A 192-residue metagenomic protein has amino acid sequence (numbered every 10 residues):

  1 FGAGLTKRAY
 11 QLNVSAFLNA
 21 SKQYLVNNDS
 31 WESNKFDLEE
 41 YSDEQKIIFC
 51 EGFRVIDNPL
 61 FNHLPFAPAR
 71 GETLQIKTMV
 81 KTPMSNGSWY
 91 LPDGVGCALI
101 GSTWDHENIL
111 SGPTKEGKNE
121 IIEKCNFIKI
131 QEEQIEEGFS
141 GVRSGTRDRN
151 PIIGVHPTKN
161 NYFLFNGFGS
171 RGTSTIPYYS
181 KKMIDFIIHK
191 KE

Functional and structural regions predicted by a protein language model:
F1-N28: Flavin (FAD/FMN) cofactor-binding and adjacent substrate-gating region of FAD-dependent oxidoreductase domains
A3-K7, I100, F163-F165: Generic recognition of long tandem-repeat/solenoid scaffolds
Y10, D29-E44: A conserved short coil-to-beta-strand element within the FAD-binding core of flavoproteins
A20, Q134-E192: C-terminal catalytic lobe of FAD-dependent flavoproteins
L25, D29, K129, M183-K191: Short, hydrophobic alpha-helical segments
E32, I48, F163-F165: Hydrophobic/aromatic beta-strand patches that form the interior of the parallel beta-sheet core in alpha/beta enzyme
Q45-M84, S111-T114, I130-E133: Central helical "cap/lid" subdomain
M79-K159: Active-site lid/adjacent beta-loop-alpha segment flanking the redox-cofactor pocket in flavoenzymes
